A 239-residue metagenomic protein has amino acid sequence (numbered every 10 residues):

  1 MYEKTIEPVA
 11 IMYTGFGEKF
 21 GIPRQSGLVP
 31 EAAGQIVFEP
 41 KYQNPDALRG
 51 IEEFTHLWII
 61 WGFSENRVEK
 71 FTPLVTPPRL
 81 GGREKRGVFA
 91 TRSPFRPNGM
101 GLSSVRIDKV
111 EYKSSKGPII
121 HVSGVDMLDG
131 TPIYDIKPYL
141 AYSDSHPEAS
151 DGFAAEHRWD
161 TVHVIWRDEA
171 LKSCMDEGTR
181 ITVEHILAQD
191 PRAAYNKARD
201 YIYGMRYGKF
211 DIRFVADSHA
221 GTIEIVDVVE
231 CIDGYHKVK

Functional and structural regions predicted by a protein language model:
M1-P45, I51-E53, A141-H185, A194 (+1 more regions): Arg/Lys-rich, positively charged N-terminal/basic patches that mediate binding to nucleic acids
Y2-P8, F95-V105, G208: Short coil-to-beta-strand transition motifs
G15, V110-K113, V125, I136 (+1 more regions): Residue-level recognition of beta-strand microenvironments
G17, K109-I120, H219: Short, conserved beta-turn/loop elements at beta-strand boundaries and strand-helix junctions
A47-G101, Y195-R199: Active-site-adjacent substructure of cysteine-protease-like catalytic cores
I120-A154: Flexible glycine-rich active-site/ligand-binding loops centered on an Asp-His dyad
A198-S218: Basic/aromatic recognition patch in beta-strand/loop cores that engages polyanionic ligands
D217-K239: Enriched for short, Lys/Arg-rich terminal
